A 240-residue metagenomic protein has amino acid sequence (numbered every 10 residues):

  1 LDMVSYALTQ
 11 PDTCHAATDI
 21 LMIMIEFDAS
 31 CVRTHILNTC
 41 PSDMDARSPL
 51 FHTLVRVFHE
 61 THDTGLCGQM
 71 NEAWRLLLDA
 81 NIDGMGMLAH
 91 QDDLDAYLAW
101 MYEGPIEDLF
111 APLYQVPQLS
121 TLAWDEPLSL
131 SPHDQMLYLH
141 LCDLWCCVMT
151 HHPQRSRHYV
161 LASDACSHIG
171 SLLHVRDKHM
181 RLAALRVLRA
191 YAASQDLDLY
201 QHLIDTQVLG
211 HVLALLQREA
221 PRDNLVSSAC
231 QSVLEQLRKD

Functional and structural regions predicted by a protein language model:
L1, I23-S42, D79-W100, W124-S129 (+2 more regions): Boundary/linker elements of alpha-helical solenoid repeat scaffolds
L1-T9, T39-T61, D93-D125, A162-R176 (+1 more regions): Amphipathic alpha-helical segments within extended alpha-helical solenoids and repeat-rich scaffolds in large
V4, T13, A17-A29, L54 (+7 more regions): Hydrophobic residues within the alpha-helices of tandem HEAT/HEAT-like
Y6-T18, D43, R47, H59-N71 (+9 more regions): Helix-start/N-cap signature of alpha-helical segments
R33, F51-H52, C67, G86 (+1 more regions): Extended alpha-solenoid scaffolds built from HEAT/ARM-like alpha-helical repeats and adjacent low-complexity/polar
Y102, I106-Q195: Amphipathic alpha-helical interface segments within eukaryotic helical scaffold and small GTPase-regulatory domains
